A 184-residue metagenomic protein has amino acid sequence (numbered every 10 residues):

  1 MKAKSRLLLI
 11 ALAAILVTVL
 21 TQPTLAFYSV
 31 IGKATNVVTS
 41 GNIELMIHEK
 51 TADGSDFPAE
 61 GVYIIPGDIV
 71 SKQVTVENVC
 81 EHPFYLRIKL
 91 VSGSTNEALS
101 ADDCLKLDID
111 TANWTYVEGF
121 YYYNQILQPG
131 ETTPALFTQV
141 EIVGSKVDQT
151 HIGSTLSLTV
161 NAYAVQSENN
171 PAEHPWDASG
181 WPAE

Functional and structural regions predicted by a protein language model:
K2-I10, V91-N96: Long, low-complexity, intrinsically disordered N-terminal extensions of eukaryotic proteins, enriched
K4-T24: Sec-dependent N-terminal signal peptides of Gram-positive bacterial secreted proteins and lipoproteins
V17-T21, F27-E184: Surface-exposed, hydrophilic segments of mature proteins
